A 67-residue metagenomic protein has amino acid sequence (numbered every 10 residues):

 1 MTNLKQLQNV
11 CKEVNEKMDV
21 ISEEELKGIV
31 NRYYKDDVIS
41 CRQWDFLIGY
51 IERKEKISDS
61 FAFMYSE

Functional and structural regions predicted by a protein language model:
M1-K35, K56-F63: N-terminal acidic leader/helix
V38-E67: Short, charged early-sequence alpha-helical segments and their helix-coil boundaries
